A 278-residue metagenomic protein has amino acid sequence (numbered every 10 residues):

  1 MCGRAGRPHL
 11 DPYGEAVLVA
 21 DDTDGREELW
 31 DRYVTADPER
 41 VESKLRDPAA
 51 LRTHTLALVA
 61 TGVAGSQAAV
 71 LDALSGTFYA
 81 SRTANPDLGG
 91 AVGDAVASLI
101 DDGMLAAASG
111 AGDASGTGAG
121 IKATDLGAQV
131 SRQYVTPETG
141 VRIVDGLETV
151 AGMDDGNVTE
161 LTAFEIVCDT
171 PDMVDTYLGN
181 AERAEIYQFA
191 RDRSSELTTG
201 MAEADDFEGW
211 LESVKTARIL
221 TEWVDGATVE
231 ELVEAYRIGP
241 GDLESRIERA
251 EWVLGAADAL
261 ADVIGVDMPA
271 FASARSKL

Functional and structural regions predicted by a protein language model:
M1-R32: Conserved segment of the helicase C-terminal RecA-like domain
M1-R4, T55, A73-L74, A95: Alpha-helical scaffold elements adjacent to nucleotide-binding pockets in ATP/GTP-utilizing enzyme cores
P38-T53: Short alpha-helical segments that sit at the start of domains
A49-V63: Positively charged, polyanion-binding regions of nucleic-acid-associated proteins
A57, G93-D101, A114-L278: C-terminal helical accessory/scaffold domains
G62-P86: Short acidic, hydrophobic short linear motifs in intrinsically disordered regions
A107: Short beta-strand "wing" residues that participate in macromolecule-binding interfaces
